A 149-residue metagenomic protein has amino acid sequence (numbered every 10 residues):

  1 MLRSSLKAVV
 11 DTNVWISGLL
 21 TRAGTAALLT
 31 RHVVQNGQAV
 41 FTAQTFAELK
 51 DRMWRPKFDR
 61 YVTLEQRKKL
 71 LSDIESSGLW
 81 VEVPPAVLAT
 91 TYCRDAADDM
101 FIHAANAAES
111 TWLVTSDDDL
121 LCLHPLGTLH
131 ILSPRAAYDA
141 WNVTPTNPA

Functional and structural regions predicted by a protein language model:
M1-F41: Short, well-structured N-terminal submotif of metal-dependent ribonuclease cores
D11-T12, T42, S116-D117, P134: A secondary-structure boundary/capping signal
W15-I16, L20, A47-E48, L120-C122: Short, active-site-adjacent cap segments at secondary-structure transitions
G24, V40, E65, Y92 (+1 more regions): Residues at secondary-structure transition points
R31, A104, L123: Hydrophobic/aromatic ligand-binding patch that stacks against planar heteroaromatic rings of cofactors or nucleotides
H32-L88: PIN-domain endoribonuclease scaffold, especially VapC-family toxins
S76-W112: Active-site neighborhoods of divalent-metal-dependent phosphate/nucleic-acid chemistry enzymes
A108-W112, D118-A149: Acidic, PIN/NYN-like endoribonuclease modules and their adjacent C-terminal/linker elements
